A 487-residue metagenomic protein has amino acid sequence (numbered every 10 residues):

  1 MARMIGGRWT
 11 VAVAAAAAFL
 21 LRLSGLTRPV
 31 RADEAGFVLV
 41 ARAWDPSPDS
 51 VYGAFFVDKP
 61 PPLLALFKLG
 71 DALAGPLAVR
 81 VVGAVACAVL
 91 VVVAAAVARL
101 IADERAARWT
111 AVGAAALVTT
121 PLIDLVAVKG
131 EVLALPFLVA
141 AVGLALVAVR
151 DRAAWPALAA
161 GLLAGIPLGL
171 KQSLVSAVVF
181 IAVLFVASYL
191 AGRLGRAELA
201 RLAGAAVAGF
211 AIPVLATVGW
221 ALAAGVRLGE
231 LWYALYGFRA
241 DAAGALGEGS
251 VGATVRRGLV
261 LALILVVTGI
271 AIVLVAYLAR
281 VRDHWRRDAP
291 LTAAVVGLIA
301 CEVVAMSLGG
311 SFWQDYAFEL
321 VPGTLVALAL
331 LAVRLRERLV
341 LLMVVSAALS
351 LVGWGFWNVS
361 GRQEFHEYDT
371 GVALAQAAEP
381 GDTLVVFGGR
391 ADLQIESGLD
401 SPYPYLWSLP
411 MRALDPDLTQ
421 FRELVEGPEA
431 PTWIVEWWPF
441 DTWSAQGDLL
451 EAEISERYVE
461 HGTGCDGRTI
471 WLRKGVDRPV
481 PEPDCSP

Functional and structural regions predicted by a protein language model:
I5, R99-L100, R105-A106, A153 (+3 more regions): Membrane-interface helix-loop-helix junctions at transmembrane boundaries of multi-pass membrane enzymes, predominantly
A12, V207-A211, A332-W354: Signature aromatic-anchored transmembrane alpha helix within multi-pass, membrane-resident enzymes that catalyze glycan
F19, P156-Q172, A177-V183, I212 (+1 more regions): Membrane-interface alpha helices of multi-pass inner-membrane proteins
V81-A102, W109, A116, A140: Transmembrane-helix motifs of polytopic, lipid-linked glycan transferases
V139-A159, Y189-R193, T268-W285, A332: Membrane-interface transmembrane helices that cradle and orient dolichyl/undecaprenyl
S176, V303-E337: Hydrophobic/aromatic-rich transmembrane helices and adjacent perimembrane loops
R201-G244: Membrane-lumen/periplasm interface segments of specific transmembrane helices in polyprenyl phosphate-linked
S360-A445, C465-D466: Short periplasmic/luminal acceptor-recognition loop of GT-C membrane glycosyltransferases, typified by
